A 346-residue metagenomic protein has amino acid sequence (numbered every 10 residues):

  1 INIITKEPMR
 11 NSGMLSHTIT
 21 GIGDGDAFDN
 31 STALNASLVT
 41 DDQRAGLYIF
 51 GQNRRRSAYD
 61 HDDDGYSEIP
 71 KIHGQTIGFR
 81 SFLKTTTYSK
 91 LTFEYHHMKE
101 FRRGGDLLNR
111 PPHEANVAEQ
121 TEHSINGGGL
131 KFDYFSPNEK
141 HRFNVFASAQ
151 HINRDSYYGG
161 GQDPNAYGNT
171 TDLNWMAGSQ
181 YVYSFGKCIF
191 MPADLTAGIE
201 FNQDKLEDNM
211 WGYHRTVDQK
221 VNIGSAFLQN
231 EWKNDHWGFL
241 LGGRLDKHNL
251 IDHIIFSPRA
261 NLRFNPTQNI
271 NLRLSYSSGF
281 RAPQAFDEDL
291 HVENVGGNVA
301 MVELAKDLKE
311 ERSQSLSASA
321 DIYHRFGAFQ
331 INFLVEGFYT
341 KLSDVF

Functional and structural regions predicted by a protein language model:
I1-N2, K6-D62, P70-I77, Y88: Outer-membrane beta-barrel translocator/receptor signature
E7-S12, T40-A45, T87-K90, F135-R142 (+4 more regions): Short loop/turn motifs that connect adjacent beta-strands in outer-membrane beta-barrel proteins
I19-G23, T40-D42, N53-S57, H97-F101 (+10 more regions): Transmembrane beta-strands of outer-membrane beta-barrel pores
D42-D62, G74, R103, F143-G159 (+2 more regions): Surface-exposed extracellular loop regions of Gram-negative outer-membrane beta-barrel proteins
R56-T76, F82-F143, A149-L173: Flexible loop and strand-edge segments within Gram-negative outer membrane beta-barrel domains
K99-F101, L108-R110, N249, N269-L316 (+1 more regions): Surface-exposed extracellular loop regions of Gram-negative outer-membrane beta-barrel proteins, predominantly
Q120-G128, S136, A147-F239: Outer-membrane beta-barrel transmembrane domain signature of Gram-negative proteins, especially the mid-to-C-terminal
R142-Y158, N265, R273, D307-F346: Membrane-embedded beta-barrel scaffold of Gram-negative outer-membrane proteins
